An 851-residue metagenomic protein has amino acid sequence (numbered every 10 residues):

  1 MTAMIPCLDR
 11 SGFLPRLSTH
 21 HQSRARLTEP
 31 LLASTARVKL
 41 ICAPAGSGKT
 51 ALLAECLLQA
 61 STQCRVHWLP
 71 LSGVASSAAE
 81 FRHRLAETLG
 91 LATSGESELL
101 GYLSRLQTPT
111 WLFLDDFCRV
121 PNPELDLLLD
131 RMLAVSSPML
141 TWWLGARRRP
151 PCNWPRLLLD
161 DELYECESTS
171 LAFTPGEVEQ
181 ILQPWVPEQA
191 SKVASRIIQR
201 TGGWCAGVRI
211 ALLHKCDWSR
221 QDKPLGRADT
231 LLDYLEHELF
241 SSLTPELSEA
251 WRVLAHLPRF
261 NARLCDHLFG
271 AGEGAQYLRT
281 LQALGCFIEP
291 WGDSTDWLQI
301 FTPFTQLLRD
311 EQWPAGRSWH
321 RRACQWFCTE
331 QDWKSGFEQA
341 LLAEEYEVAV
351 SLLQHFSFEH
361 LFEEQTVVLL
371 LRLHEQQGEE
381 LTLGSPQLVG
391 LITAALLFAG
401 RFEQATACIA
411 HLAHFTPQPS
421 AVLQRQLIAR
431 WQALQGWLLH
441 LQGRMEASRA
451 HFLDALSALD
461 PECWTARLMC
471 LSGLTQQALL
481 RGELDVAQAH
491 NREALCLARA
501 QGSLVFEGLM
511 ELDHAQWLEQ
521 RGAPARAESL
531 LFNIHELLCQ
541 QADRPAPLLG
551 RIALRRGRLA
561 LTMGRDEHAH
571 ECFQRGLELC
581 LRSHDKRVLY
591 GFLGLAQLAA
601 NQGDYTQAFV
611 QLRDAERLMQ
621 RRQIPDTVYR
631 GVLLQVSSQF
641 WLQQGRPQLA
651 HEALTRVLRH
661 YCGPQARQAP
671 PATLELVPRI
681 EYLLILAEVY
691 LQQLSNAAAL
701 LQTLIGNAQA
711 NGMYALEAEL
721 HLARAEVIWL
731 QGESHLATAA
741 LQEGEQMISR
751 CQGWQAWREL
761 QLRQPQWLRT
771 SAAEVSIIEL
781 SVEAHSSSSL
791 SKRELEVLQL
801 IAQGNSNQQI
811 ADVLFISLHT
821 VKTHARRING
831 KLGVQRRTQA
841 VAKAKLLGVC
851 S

Functional and structural regions predicted by a protein language model:
K39-V66: P-loop NTPase Walker A phosphate-binding motif
L53, R149, E165, Q183-D233 (+4 more regions): Amphipathic alpha-helical "lid/sensor" segments that cap RecA-like P-loop NTPase cores
A54, R147-R148, L232-E311, S318: C-terminal boundary/linker of central alpha/beta nucleotide-binding cores
L103-L125: Conserved P-loop NTPase "ATPase switch" module shared by AAA+ and STAND
S242, E289-Q387, A399, C408-H411 (+1 more regions): A structural signal for repeat-array scaffolds
D332-K334, E345-V350, G384-V389, A421-R430 (+10 more regions): Alpha-solenoid helical repeat architecture
F337, S357-F358, E375-G378, A410-S420 (+9 more regions): Amphipathic alpha-helical segments of tetratricopeptide repeats
G804-Q839: Recognition helix of helix-turn-helix DNA-binding domains
